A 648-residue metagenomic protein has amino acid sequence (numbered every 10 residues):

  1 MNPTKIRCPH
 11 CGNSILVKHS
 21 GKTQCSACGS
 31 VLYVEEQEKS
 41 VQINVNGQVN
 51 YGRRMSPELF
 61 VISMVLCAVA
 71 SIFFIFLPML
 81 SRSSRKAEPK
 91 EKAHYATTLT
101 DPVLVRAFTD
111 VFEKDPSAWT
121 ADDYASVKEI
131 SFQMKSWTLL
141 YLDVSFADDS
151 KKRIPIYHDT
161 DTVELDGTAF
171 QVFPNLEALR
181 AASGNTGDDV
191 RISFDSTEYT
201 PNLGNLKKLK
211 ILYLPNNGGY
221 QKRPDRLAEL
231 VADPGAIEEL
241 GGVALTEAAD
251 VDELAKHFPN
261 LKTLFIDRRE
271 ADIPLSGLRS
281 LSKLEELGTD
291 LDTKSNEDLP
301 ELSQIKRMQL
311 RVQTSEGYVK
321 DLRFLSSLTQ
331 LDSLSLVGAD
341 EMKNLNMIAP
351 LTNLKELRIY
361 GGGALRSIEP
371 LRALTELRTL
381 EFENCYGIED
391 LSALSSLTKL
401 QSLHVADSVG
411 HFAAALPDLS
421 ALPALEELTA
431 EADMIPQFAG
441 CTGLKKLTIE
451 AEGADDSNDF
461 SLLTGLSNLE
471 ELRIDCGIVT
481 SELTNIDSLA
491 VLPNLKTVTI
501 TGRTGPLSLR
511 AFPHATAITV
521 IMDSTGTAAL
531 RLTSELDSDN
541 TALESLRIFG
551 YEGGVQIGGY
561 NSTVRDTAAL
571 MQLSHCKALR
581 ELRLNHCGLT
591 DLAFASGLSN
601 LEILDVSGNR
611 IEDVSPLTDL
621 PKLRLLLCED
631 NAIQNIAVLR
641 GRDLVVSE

Functional and structural regions predicted by a protein language model:
M1-Q42: Cys/His-rich metal-coordination motifs, chiefly Zn-binding "fingers/knuckles"
S40-S56: Juxtamembrane low-complexity tails/linkers enriched in Ser/Thr-Pro and polybasic
G52-L66: N-terminal Sec-pathway targeting helices
I62-F76: Hydrophobic membrane-insertion alpha-helices, especially the h-region of bacterial N-terminal signal peptides
F76-P89: Sec-dependent signal peptide cleavage junction
E88-A118: Surface-exposed cap/linker segments adjacent to membranes
E129-L165, A169, N175-Y199, K208-L227 (+19 more regions): Concave beta-strand-loop units of leucine-rich repeat
F170, T200-L206, L230-P234, L254-A255 (+16 more regions): Hydrophobic anchor residues at the C-terminal helix/turn of individual leucine-rich repeat
